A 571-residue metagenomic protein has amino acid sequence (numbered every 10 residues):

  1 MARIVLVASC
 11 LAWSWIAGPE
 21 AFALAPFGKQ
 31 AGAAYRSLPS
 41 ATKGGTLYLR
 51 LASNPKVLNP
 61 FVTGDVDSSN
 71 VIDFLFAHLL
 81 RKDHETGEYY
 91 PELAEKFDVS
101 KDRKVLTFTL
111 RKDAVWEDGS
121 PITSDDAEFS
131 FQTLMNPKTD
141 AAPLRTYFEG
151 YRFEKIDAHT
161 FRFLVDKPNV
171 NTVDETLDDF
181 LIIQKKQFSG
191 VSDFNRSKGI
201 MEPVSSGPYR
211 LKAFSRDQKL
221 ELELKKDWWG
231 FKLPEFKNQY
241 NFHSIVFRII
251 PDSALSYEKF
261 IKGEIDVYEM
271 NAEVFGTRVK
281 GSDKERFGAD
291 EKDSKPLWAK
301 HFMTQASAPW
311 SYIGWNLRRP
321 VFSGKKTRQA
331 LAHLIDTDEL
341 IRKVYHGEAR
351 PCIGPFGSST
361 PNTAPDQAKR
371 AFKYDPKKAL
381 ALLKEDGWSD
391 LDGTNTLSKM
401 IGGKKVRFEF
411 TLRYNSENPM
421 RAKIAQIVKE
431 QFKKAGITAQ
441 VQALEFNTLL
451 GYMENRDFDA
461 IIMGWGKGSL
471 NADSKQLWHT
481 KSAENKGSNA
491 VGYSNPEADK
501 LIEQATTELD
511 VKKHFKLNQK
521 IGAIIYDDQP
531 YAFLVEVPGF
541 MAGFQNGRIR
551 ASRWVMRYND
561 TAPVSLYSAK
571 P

Functional and structural regions predicted by a protein language model:
A25, K29-A31, D65, S215-L220 (+6 more regions): Detector for C-terminal structural segments
A25-Y35, Y48-K101, Q132, T139 (+1 more regions): N-terminal lobe/hinge region of extracytoplasmic solute-binding protein
D83-E85, D178-S244, A254-L255, D375-G387 (+1 more regions): Gly/Pro-rich hinge or "lid" segments in bacterial periplasmic/extracellular proteins
E95-D140, I156, R162-L164, S256-K259 (+1 more regions): Aromatic- and charge-enriched surface segment that lines or borders ligand/interaction sites
D98, T109, P143-S189, P208-S215: Surface-exposed binding/hinge segments that line and control ligand-binding clefts or catalytic entry sites
R152-K155, K212-E223, R248-R319, A330 (+5 more regions): Extracellular/periplasmic solute-recognition and catalytic clefts
S197-I200, W229-F287, K429-E430, T438-Q440 (+1 more regions): Ligand-site clamp/hinge motif
Y209-R210, N316, F322-S323, I335 (+2 more regions): Structural transition elements
